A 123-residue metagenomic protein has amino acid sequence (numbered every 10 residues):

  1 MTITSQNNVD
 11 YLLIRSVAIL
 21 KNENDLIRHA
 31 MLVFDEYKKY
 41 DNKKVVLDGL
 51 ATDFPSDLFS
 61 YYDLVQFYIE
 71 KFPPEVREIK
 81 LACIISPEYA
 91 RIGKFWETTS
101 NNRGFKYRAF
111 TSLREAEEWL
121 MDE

Functional and structural regions predicted by a protein language model:
M1-E123: Amphipathic, Lys/Arg-enriched alpha-helical "gate/interface" segment within cytosolic domains that mediates
